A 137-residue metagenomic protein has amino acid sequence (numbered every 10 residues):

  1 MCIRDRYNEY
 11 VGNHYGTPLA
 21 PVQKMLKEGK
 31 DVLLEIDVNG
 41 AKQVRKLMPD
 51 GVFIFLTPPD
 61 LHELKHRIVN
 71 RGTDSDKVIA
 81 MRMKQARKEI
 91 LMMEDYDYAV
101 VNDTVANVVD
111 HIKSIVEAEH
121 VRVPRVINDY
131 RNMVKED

Functional and structural regions predicted by a protein language model:
R4-V32, V38-K42: ATP-dependent small-molecule kinase phosphotransfer cores that center on conserved nucleotide phosphate-binding segments
Y7-G12, N70-K77: Flexible beta-alpha connector loops of hexameric P-loop NTPases
K24-K27, R45-P49, L91-M93: Conserved catalytic network of the ASCE P-loop NTPase/AAA+ motor domain
V32-D37, L47-N70, V101: Conserved phosphate-donor/acceptor-positioning beta-strand/loop module used by diverse small-molecule
K42-V44, L61-R67, N107-H111: Switch/connector loops and helix/strand junctions flanking conserved nucleotide-binding motifs in nucleotide-processing
N70, L91-D137: NTP-dependent small-molecule kinase module
D76-D95: Conserved catalytic-core segment of NTP-binding enzymes
